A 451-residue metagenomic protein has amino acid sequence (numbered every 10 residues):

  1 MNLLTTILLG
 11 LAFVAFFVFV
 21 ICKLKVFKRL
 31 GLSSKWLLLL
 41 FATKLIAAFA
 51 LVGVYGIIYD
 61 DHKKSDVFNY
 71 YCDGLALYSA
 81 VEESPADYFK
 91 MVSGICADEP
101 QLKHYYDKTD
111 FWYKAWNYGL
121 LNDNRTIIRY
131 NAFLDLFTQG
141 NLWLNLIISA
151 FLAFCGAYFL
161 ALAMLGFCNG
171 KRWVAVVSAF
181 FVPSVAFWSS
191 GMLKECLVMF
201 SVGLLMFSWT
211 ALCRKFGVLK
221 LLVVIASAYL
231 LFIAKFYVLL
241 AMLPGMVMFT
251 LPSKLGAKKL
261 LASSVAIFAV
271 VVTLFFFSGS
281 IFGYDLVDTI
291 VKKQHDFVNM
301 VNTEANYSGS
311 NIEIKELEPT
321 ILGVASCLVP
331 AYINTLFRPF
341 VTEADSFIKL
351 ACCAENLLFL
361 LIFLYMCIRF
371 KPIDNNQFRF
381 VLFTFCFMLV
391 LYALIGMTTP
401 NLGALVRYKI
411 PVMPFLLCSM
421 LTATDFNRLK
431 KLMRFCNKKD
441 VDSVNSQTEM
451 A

Functional and structural regions predicted by a protein language model:
V18-F19, A331, T335-V341, A351-N375: Hydrophobic, aromatic-rich transmembrane alpha-helices and their immediate juxtamembrane boundary segments
F19-K23, F133, N145-F167, L361-Y365: Transmembrane-helix motifs of polytopic, lipid-linked glycan transferases
V26-F27, G166, K215-L219, Y365-C386: Membrane-interface helix-loop-helix junctions at transmembrane boundaries of multi-pass membrane enzymes, predominantly
Y55, Y59-D73, S84-D107, G119-Y130 (+2 more regions): Extracytoplasmic catalytic/substrate-binding loops of multi-pass membrane glycan-assembly enzymes
L160-F181: Transmembrane-helix signature of polytopic, membrane-embedded enzymes that assemble or transfer cell-envelope glycans
G191-K194: Short acidic/glycine- and proline-prone juxtamembrane loop motifs at membrane-interface regions of multi-pass membrane
G203-K220: Membrane-interface transmembrane helices that cradle and orient dolichyl/undecaprenyl
V223, S227-E355: Alpha-helical transmembrane segments and terminal signal-anchor/GPI-anchor hydrophobic tails, characterized by long
